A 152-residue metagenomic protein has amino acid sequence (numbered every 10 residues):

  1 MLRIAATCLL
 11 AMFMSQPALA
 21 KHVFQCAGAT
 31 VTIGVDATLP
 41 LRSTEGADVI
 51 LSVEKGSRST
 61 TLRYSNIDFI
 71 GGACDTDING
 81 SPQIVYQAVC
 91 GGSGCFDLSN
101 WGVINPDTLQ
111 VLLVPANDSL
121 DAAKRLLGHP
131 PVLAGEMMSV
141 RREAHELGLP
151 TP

Functional and structural regions predicted by a protein language model:
A5-A6, L19-T30, G34-L41, G91-P152: Acidic, small-residue rich beta-repeat scaffolds with periodic aromatic anchors
S15-P17: N-terminal signal peptide c-region/cleavage motif recognized by signal peptidases
K21-T30, D68-I78: Beta-propeller blade termini
G28-S57, R63-S65: N-terminal low-complexity, intrinsically disordered segments
D48-Y64, N100-P115: Surface-exposed loop/turn elements that mediate protein-protein interactions on large endomembrane-trafficking
L62-G71, D121: Repeat-based blade/solenoid architectures
D68-G71, Q83-V85, C95-N100: Short, surface-exposed coil-to-beta transition loops
D77-V89: Acidic/hydrophobic-patterned starts of short beta strands in beta-sheet-rich repeat architectures
